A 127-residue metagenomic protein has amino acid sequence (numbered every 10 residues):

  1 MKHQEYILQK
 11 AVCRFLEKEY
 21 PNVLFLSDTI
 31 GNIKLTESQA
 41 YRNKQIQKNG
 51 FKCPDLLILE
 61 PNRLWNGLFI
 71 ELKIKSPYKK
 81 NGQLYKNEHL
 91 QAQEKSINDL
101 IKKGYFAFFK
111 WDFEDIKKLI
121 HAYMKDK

Functional and structural regions predicted by a protein language model:
M1-K127: Catalytic phosphate/metal-binding cores of nucleic-acid and nucleotide-processing enzymes, i.e., regions that mediate
